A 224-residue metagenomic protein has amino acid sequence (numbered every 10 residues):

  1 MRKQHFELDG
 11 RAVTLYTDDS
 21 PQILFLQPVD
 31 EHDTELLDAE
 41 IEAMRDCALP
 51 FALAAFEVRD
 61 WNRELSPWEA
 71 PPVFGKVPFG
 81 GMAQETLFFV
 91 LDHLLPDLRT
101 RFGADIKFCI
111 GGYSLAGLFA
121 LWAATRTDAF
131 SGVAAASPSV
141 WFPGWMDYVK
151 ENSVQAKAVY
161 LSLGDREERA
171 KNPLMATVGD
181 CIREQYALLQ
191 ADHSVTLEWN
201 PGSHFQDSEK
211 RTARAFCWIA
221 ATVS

Functional and structural regions predicted by a protein language model:
M1-T17: N-terminal cap/lid segment of alpha/beta-hydrolase-fold proteins
A12-T14, D19-R101: Serine-hydrolase catalytic machinery in alpha/beta-hydrolase-like enzymes
I41-M44, A123-A124, Y186: A conserved amphipathic alpha-helix that caps or lines the catalytic cleft of carbohydrate- and lipid-modifying enzymes
G111-A116, A120: Gly/Ala-rich beta-loop-alpha elbow adjacent to hydrolase catalytic centers
W122-G132: Conserved hydrolase catalytic core segment
A134-A136: A short, hydrophobic beta-strand element of the alpha/beta-hydrolase
V140-I219: The feature captures the conserved acid-bearing segment of alpha/beta-hydrolase catalytic domains
